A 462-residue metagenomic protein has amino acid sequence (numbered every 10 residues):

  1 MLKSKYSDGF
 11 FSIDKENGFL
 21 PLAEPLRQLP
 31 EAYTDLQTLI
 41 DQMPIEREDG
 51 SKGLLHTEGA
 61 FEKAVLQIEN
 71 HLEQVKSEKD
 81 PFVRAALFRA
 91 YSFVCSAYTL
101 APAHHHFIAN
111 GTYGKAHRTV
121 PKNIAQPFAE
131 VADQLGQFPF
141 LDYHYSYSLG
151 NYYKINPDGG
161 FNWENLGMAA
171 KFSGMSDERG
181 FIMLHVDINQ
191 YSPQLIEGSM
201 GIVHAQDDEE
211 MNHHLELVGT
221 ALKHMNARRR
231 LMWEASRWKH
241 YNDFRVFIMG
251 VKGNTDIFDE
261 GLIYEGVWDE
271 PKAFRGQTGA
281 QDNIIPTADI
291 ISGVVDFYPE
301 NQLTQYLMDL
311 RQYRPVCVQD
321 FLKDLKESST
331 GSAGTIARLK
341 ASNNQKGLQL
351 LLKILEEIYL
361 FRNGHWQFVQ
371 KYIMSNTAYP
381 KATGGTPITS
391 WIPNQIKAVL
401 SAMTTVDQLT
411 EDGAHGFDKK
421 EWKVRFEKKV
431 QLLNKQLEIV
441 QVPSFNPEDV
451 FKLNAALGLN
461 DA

Functional and structural regions predicted by a protein language model:
M1-A462: Surface-exposed peri-terminal alpha-helical interaction modules
